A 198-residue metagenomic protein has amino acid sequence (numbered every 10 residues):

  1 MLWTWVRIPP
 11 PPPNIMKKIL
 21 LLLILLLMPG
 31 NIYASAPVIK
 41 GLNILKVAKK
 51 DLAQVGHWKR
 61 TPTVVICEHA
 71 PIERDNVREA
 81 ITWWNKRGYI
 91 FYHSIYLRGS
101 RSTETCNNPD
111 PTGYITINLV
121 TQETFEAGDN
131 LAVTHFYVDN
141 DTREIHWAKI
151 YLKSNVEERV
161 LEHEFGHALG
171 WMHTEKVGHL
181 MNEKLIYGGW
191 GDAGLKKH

Functional and structural regions predicted by a protein language model:
T4-V6: Short, positively charged low-complexity motifs
I19-M28: Sec-dependent N-terminal signal peptides
G30-I72, I81, N85-K86, V133-T142: Disordered inhibitory propeptide/activation segment of secreted metzincin zinc metalloprotease zymogens, centered on
T63-E73, K149-V156, I186-W190: Second-shell loop/turn segments in exported
R74-A168, M172: Metzincin-family zinc-dependent endopeptidase catalytic domain
K153-H198: The catalytic-center signature of Zn2+-dependent metalloproteases
